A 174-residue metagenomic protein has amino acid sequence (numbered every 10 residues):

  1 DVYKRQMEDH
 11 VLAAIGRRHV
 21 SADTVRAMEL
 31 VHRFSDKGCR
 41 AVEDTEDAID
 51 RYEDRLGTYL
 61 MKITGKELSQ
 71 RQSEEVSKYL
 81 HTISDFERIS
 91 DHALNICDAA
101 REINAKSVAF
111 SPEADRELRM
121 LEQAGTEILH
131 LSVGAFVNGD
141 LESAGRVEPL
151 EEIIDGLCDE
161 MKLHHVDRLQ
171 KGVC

Functional and structural regions predicted by a protein language model:
D1: Extracellular interaction modules
K4-C174: Cytosolic, long alpha-helical scaffolding segments
